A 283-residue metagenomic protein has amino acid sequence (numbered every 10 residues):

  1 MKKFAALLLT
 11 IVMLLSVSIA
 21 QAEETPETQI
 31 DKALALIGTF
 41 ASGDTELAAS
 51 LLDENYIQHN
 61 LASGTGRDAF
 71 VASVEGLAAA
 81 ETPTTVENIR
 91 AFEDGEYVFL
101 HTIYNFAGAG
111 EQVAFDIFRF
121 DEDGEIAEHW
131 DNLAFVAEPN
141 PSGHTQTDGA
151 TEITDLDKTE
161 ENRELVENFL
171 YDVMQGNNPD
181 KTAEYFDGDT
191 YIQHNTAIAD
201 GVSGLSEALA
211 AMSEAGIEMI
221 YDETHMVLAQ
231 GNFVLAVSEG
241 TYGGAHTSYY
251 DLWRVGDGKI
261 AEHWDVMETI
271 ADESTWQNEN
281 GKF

Functional and structural regions predicted by a protein language model:
M1-F4: Positively charged n-region of N-terminal signal peptides that target proteins for export
L8-S16: Bacterial N-terminal signal peptides
Q21-F283: C-terminal and inter-domain tail/linker signature
